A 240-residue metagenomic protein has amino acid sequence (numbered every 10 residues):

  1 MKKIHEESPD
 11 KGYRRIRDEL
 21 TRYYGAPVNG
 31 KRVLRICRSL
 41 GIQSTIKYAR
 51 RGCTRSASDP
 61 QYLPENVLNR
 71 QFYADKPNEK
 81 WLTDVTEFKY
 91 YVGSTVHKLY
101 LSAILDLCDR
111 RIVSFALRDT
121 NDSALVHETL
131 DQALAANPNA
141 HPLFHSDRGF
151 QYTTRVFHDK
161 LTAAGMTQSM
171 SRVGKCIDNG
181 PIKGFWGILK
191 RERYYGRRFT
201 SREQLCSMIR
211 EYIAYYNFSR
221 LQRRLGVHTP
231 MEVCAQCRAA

Functional and structural regions predicted by a protein language model:
M1, I16, V33, C37 (+12 more regions): Mobile genetic element proteins and their domesticated derivatives, centered on retroelements and DNA transposons
M1-K76, K175, T229-R238: Basic, flexible linker segments flanking DNA-binding modules in nucleic acid-interacting mobile-element proteins
P9-Y13, N29, P60, P64 (+9 more regions): Hydrophobic (often cysteine-bearing) scaffold residues that line and stabilize catalytic clefts of nucleotide/cofactor
T54-D59, S146-R148, T154-F157, Q168-K190 (+2 more regions): RNase H-like two-metal-ion nuclease catalytic core shared by retroviral integrases and related mobile-element nucleases
R70-V113: An active-site-proximal beta-strand-loop segment
H97, F115-N137: Active-site beta-loop-alpha junctions of metal-dependent nucleic acid enzymes, especially the RNase H-like/DDE
D109-F115, Q168-S171, Y195-G196: Short small-residue beta-strand/loop micro-motif enriched in glycine and branched aliphatics
T162-M166, I188-A240: C-terminal domain-tail junction helix/linker
